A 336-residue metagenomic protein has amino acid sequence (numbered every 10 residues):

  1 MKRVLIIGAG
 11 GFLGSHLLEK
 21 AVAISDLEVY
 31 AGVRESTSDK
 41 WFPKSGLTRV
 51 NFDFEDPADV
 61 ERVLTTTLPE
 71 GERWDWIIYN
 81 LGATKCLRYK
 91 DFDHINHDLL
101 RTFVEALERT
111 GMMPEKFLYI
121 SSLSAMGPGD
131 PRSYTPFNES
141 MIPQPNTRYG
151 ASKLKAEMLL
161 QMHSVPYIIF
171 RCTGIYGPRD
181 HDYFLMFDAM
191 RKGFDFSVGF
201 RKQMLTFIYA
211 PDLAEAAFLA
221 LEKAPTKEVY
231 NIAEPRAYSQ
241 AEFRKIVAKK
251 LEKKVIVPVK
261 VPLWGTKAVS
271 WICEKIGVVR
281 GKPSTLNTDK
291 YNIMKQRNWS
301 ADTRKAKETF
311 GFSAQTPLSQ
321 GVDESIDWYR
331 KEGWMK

Functional and structural regions predicted by a protein language model:
V4-I24: N-terminal Rossmann NAD(P)H-binding glycine-rich loop of SDR-like oxidoreductase domains
N51-D98, T102, M126-P128: NAD(P)H-binding glycine-rich loop region in Rossmannoid oxidoreductase-like domains and their noncatalytic homologs
T102-R148: Conserved Rossmann-fold NAD(P)-dependent oxidoreductase catalytic core, especially the SDR/UDP-sugar
D130-G174, F196-V198: Catalytic helix-loop patch of NAD(P)-dependent Rossmann-fold dehydrogenases
A151, K155, D180-L185, G199-L221 (+2 more regions): Substrate-positioning beta->alpha
A210, K245, V269-S313: Conserved C-terminal active-site "lid" loop/helix of NAD(P)H-dependent oxidoreductases that clamps the redox cofactor
A220-T285, S319, D323-E324, W334-K336: Mid/C-terminal beta-alpha module of Rossmann-like enzyme folds, strongest in SDR-family dehydrogenases/epimerases
A301-T309, S313-K336: Amphipathic terminal alpha-helices
